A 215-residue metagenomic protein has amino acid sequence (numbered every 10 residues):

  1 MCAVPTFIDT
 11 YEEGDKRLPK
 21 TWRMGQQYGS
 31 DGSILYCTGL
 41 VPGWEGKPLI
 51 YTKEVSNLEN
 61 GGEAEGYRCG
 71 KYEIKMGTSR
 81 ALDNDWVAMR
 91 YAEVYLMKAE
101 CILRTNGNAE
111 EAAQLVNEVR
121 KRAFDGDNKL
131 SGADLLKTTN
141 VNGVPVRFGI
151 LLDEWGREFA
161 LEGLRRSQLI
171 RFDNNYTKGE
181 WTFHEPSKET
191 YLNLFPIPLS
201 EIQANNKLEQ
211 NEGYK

Functional and structural regions predicted by a protein language model:
M1-K16: Polar, glycine-rich mid-to-C-terminal structural blocks that act as macromolecule-binding/assembly scaffolds
E13-K215: Acidic/polar-rich alpha-helix caps and helix-coil junctions
